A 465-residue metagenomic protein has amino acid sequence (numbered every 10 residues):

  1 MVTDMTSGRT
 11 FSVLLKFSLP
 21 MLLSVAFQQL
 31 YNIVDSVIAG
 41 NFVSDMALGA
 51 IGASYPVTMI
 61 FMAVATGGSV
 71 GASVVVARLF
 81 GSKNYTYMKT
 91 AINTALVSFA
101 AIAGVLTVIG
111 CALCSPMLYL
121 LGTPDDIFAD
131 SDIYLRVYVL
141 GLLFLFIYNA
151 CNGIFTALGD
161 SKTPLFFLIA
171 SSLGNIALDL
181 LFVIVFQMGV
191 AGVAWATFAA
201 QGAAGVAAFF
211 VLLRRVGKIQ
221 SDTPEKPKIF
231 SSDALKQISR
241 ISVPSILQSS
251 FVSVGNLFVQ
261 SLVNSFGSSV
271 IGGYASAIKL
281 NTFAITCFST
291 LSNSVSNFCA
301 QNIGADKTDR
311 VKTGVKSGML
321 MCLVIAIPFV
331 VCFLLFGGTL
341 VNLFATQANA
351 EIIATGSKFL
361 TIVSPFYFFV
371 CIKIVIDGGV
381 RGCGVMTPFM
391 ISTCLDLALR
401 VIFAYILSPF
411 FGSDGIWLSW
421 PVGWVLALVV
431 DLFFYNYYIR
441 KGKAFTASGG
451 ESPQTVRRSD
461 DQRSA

Functional and structural regions predicted by a protein language model:
M1-S18, V76-G141, V185-V243, C299-P365 (+1 more regions): Short alpha-helical transmembrane segments in multi-pass integral membrane proteins
K16-D35, V137, Y148, S171 (+5 more regions): Transmembrane helical elements of multi-pass membrane transporters/channels
M21, V25, V37, V74 (+17 more regions): Transmembrane alpha-helix boundary and packing residues in multipass membrane permease domains and related
L22, A26, L30, V34 (+21 more regions): Generic alpha-helical transmembrane segments of integral inner-membrane proteins, especially permease/transport modules
L30-L48, L118-D125, L181-M188, S250-K279 (+5 more regions): Helix-terminus/linker motif at the lipid-water interface of multi-pass membrane proteins
V43-P56, S131, L135, A194 (+2 more regions): Small-residue hotspots at the loop-to-helix junctions and early N-terminal turns of transmembrane alpha-helices
L48-V108, L145-P164, G273-G337, V370-G384 (+1 more regions): Small-residue-rich hydrophobic transmembrane alpha-helices
S69, Y138-T156, P164-N175, V193-A208 (+4 more regions): Short runs within selected transmembrane alpha-helices of multi-pass transporters and secretion channels
